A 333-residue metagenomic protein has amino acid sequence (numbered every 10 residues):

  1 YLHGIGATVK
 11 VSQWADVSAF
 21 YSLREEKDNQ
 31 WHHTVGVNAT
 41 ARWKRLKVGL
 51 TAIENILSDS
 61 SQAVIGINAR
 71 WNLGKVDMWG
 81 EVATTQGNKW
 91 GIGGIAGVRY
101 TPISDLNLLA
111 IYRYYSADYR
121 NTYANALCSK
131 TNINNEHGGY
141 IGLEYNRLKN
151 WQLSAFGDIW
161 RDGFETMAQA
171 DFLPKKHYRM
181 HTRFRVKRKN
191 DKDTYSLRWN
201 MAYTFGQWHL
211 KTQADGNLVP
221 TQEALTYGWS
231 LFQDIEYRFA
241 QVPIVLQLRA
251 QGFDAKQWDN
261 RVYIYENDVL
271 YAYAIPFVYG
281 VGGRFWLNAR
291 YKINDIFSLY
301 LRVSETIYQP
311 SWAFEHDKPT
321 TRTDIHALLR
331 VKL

Functional and structural regions predicted by a protein language model:
Y1-D59: Hydrophobic, small-residue-rich alpha-helical packing segments that form membrane-like cores
E54, S58-L333: Exposed, low-structure sequence patches enriched in small/polar residues
